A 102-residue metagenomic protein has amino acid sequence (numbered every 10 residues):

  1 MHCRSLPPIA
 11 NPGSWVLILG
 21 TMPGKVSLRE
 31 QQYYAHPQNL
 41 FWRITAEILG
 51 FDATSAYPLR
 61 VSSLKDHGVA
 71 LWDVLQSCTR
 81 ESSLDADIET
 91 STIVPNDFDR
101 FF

Functional and structural regions predicted by a protein language model:
M1-F102: A polyanion-binding, active-site-adjacent surface
